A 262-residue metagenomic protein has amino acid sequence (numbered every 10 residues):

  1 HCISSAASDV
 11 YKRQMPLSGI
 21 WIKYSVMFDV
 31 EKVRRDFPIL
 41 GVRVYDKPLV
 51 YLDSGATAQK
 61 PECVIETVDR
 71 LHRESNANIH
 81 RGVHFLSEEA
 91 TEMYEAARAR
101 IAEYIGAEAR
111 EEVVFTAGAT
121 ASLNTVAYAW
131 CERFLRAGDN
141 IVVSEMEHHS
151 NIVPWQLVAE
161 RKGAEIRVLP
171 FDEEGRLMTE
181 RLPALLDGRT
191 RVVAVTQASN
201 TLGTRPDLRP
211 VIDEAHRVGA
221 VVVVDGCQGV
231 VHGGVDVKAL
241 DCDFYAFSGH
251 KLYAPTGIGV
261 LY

Functional and structural regions predicted by a protein language model:
H1-Q14: Single conserved hydrophobic/aromatic residue that forms the stacking wall/gate of nucleotide- or nucleobase-binding
G19-Y262: Pyridoxal 5′-phosphate
